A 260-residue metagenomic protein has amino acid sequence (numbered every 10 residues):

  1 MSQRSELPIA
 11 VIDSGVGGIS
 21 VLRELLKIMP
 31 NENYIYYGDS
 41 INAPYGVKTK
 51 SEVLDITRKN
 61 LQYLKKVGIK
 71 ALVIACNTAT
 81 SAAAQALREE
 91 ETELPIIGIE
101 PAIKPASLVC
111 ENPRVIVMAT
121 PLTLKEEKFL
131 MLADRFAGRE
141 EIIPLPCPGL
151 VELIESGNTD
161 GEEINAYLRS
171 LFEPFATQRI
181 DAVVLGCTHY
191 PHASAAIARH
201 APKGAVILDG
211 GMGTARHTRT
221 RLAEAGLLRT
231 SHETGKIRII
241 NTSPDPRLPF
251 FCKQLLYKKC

Functional and structural regions predicted by a protein language model:
M1-C260: Non-catalytic structural scaffold of enzyme domains
